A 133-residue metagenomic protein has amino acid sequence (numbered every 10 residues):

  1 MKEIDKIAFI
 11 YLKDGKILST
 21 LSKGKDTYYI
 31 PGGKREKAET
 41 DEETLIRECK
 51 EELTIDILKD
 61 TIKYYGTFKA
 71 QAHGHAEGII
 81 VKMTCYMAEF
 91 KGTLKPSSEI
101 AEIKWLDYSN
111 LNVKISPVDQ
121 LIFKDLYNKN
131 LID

Functional and structural regions predicted by a protein language model:
M1-I30: N-terminal strand-loop-strand
D5-I7, G15, V81-T84, A101: Change "...and in nucleic-acid phosphodiester-cleaving endonucleases..." to "...and in nucleic-acid processing enzymes
Y28-G32, D107-Y108: A short, polar/proline- and glycine-enriched secondary-structure boundary/capping micro-motif
I30-Y65: The catalytic Nudix box helix
F68-L94, L126: Active-site-adjacent beta-strand/loop module that shapes the phosphate/pyrophosphate-binding cleft
M87, K95-Y127: NUDIX/MutT-family hydrolases
K129-L131: Short glycine-centered helix-capping/turn motifs at secondary-structure transition points
